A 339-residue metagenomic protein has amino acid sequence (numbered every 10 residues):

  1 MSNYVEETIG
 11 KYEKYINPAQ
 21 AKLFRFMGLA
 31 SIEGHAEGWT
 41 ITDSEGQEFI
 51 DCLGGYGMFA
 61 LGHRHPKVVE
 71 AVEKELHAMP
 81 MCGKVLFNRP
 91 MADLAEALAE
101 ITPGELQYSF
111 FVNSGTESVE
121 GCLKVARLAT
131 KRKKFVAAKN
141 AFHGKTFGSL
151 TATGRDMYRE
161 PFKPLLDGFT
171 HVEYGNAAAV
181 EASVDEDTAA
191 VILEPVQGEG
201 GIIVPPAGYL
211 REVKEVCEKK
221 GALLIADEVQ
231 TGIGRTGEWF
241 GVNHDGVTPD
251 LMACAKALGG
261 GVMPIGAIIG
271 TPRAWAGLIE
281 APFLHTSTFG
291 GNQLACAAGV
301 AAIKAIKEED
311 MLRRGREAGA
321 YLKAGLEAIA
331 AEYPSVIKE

Functional and structural regions predicted by a protein language model:
M1-E339: Conserved N-terminal phosphate-binding loop of PLP-dependent enzymes in the Aspartate aminotransferase
